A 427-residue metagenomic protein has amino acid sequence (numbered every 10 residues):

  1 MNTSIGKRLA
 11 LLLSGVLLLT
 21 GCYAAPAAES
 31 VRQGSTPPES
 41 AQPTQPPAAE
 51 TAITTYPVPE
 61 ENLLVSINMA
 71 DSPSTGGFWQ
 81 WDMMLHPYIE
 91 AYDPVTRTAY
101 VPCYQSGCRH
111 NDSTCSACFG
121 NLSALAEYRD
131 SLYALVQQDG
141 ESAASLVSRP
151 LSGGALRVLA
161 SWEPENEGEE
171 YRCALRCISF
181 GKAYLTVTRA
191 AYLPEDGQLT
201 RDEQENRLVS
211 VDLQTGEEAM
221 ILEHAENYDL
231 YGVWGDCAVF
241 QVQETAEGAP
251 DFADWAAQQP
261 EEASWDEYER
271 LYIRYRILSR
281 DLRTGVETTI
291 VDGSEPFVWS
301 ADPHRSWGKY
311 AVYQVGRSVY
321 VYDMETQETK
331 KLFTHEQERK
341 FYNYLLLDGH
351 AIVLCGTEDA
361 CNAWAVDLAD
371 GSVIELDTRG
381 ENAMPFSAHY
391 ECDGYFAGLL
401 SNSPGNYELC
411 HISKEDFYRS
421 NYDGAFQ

Functional and structural regions predicted by a protein language model:
N2-A10: Bacterial N-terminal signal peptides that target proteins for export
L9-L17: Sec-dependent N-terminal signal peptides
L19-G21: C-terminal motif of bacterial Sec signal peptides marking the signal peptidase cleavage site
Y23-A25: Bacterial signal peptide processing site
P37-P43: Short extracytoplasmic/periplasmic juxtamembrane "stem" segments immediately C-terminal to an N-terminal membrane anchor
P43-L64, H86-D112, E141-P164, E195-E223 (+4 more regions): Surface-exposed loop/turn elements that mediate protein-protein interactions on large endomembrane-trafficking
L63-T75, D112-A126, N166-F180, H224-D236 (+4 more regions): Repeated scaffold domains used in trafficking and secretory/extracellular systems, primarily beta-propellers
Q80-D82, A134-L135, Y184-V187, V239-V242 (+3 more regions): Residue position within the beta-strands of beta-propeller blades
